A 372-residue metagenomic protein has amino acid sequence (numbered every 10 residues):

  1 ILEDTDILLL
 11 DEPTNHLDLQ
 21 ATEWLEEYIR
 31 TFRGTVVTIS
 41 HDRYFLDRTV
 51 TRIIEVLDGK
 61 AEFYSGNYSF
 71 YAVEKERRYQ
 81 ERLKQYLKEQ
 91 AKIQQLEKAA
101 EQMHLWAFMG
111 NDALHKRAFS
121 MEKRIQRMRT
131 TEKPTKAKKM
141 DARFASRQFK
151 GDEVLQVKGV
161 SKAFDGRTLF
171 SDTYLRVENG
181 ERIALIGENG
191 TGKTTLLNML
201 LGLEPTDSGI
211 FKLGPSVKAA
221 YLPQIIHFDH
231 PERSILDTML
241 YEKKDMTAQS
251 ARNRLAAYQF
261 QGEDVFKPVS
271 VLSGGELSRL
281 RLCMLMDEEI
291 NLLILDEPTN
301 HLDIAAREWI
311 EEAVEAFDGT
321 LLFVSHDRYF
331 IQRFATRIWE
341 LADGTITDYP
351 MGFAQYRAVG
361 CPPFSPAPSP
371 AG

Functional and structural regions predicted by a protein language model:
I1-L87, K138-M140, R147-G372: ABC ATP-binding cassette signature C-motif
L2, T49, L96-G110, L114 (+6 more regions): Long, contiguous hydrophobic alpha-helical segments, chiefly transmembrane helices and signal peptides
R82-Q102, A107, N111-K123, A358-G372: ABC ATPase nucleotide-binding domains
Q126-A137: Amphipathic alpha-helical coiled-coil segments
